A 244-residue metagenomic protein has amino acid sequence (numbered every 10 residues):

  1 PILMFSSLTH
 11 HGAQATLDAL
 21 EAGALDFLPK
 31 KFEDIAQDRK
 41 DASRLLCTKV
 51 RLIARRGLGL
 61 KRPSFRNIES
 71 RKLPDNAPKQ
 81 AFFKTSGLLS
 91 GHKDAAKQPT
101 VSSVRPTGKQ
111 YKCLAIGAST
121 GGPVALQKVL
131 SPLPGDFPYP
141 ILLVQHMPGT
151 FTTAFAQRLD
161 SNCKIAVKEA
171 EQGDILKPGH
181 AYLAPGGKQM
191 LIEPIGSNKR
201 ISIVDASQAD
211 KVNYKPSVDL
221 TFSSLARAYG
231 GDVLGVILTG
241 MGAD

Functional and structural regions predicted by a protein language model:
P1-D244: Conserved acid/base catalytic micro-environments in cytosolic active-site loops
